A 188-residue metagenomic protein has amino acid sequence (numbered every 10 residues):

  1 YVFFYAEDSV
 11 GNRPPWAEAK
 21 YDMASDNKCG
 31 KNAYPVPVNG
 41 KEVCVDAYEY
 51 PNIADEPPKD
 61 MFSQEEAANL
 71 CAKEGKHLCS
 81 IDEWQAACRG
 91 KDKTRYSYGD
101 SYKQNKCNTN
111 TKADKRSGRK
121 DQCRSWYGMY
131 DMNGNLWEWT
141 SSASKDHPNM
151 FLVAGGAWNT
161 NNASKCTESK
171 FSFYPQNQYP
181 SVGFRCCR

Functional and structural regions predicted by a protein language model:
F3-E7: Extracellular recognition modules
D8-K76, K91-K93, G99-S101, S181-R188: Short, compositionally biased
E65-F171, P175-P180: Functional-site microenvironments in short loops/helix caps that host divalent-cation chemistry
